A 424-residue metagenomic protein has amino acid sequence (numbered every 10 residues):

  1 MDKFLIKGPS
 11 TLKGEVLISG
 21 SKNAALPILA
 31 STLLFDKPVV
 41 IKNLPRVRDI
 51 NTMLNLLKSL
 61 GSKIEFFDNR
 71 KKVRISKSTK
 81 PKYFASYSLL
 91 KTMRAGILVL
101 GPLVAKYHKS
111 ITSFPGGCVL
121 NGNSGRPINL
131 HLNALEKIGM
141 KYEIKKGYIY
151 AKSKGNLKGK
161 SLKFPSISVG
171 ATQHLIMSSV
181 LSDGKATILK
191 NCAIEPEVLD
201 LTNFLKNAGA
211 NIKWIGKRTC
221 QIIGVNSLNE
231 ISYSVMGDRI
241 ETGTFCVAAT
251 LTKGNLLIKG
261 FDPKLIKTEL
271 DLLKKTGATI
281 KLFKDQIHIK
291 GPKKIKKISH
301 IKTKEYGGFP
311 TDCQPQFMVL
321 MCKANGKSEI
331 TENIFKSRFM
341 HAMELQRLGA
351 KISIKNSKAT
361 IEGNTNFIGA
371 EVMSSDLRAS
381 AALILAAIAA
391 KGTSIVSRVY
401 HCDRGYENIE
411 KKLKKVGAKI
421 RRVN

Functional and structural regions predicted by a protein language model:
M1-N424: Short, structured segments at the rim of ligand-binding sites
